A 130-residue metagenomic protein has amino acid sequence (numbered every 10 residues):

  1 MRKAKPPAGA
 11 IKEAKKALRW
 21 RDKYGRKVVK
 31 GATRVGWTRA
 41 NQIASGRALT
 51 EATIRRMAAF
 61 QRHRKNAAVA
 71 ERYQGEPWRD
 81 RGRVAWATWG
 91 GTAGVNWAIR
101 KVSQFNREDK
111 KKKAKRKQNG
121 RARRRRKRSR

Functional and structural regions predicted by a protein language model:
M1-R130: Arg/Lys-rich, low-complexity, intrinsically disordered basic segments
